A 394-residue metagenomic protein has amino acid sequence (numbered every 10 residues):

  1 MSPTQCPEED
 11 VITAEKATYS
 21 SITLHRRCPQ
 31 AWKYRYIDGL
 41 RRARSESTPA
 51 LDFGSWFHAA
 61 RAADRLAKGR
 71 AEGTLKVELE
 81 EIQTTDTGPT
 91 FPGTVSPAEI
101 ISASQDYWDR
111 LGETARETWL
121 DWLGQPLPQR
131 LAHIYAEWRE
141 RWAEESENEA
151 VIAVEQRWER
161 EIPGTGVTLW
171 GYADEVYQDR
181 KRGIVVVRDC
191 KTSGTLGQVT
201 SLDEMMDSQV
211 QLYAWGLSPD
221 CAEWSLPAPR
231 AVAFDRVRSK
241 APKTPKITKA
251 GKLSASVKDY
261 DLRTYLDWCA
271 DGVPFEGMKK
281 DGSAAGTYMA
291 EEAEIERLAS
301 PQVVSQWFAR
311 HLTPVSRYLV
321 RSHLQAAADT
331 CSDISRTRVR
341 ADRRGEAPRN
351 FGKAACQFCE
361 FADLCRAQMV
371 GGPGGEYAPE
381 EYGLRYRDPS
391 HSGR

Functional and structural regions predicted by a protein language model:
C6, R27-W32, R263, C269-E296 (+1 more regions): Cysteine-cluster motifs in flexible loop/terminal segments that predominantly coordinate metals
E8-I22: Short acidic, Pro/Gly- and aromatic-enriched capping/linker segments at domain boundaries
V11, Q30-A43, V187, S193-G197 (+1 more regions): Short amphipathic alpha-helical segments and their helix-coil junctions
S21-G69, P128, E155-Q156, K353-D363: Nuclease catalytic cores
A31, L40, A63, A67 (+5 more regions): Short loop/turn segments at secondary-structure transitions that flank enzyme active sites
A59-E155, E161: A non-catalytic, helix-rich entry segment at domain boundaries
A67-K76, E145, D220-P227, S335-F351: Surface-exposed helix-capping loop/turn segments at secondary-structure junctions
E149-D329: Mg2+/Mn2+-dependent nuclease catalytic core
